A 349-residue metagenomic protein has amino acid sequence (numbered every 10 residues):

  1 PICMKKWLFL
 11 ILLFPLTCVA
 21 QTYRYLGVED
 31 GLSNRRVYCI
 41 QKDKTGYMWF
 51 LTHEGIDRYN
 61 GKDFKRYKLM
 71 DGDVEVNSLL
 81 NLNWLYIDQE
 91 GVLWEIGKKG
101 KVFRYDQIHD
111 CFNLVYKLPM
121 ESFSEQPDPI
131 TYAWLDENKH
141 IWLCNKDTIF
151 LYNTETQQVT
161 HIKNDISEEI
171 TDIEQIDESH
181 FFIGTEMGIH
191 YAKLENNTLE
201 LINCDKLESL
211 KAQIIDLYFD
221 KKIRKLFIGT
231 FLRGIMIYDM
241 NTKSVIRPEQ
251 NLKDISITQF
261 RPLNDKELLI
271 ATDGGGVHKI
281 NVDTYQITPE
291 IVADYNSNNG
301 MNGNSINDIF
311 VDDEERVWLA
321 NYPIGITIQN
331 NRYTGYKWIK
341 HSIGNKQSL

Functional and structural regions predicted by a protein language model:
P1-L349: Carboxylate-rich, polar loop motifs that coordinate divalent cations or form catalytic acidic clusters
